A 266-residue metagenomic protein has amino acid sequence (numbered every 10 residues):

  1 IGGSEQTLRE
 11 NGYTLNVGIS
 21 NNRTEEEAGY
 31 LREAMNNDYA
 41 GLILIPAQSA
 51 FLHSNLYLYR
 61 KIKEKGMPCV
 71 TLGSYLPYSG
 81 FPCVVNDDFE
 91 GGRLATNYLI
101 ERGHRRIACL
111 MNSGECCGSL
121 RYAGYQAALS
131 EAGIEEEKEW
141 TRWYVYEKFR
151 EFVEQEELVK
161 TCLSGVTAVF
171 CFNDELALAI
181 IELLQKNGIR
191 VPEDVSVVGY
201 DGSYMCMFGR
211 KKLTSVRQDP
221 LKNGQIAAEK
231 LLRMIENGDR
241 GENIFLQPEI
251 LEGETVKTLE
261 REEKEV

Functional and structural regions predicted by a protein language model:
I1-E10, G91-A95, C116-E135, A179 (+2 more regions): Short, solvent-exposed amphipathic alpha-helices that sit in or adjacent to ligand/effector-binding or catalytic
I1-N97, L158-V159, S164: Alpha-helical recognition/docking segments in bacterial nutrient-uptake and carbohydrate-utilization systems
S4, R9-I19, C109, Q126-F152: Short beta-strand elements in bilobed, periplasmic/extracellular small-molecule ligand-binding domains
A40, H104-R106, T167: Short acidic/polar active-site loop segments enriched in Thr and Asp
G80-C109, S119, A127, K148-V159 (+2 more regions): Hydrophobic alpha-helical segments within soluble ligand-binding/sensing domains
R93-I134, E242-V256: An alpha-beta-alpha
R105-R106, E136-W140, R190-S196: Short acidic capping loops at alpha-helix termini that bridge into adjacent secondary structure
Q155-V266: Flexible loop/turn connectors
